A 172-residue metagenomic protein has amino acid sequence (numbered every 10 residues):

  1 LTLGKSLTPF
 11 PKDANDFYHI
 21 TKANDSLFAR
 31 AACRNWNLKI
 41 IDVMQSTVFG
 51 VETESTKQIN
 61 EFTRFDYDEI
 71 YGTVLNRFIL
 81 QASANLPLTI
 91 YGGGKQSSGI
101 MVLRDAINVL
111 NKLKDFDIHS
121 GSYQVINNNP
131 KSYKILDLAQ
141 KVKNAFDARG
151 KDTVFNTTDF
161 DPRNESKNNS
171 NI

Functional and structural regions predicted by a protein language model:
L1-L3, S55-I59, N168-N171: Short, flexible, mixed-charge acidic loops at enzyme active sites
L1-S46, V74-A84: Active-site Tyr-X1-5-Lys
S6, S46-V51, Q96-S97, K131: Active-site pre-Tyr helix/loop in NAD(P)-dependent dehydrogenases
D13, Y67-Y71, K131: Residue-level signature of the cytosolic catalytic core of signaling kinases
A23, W36-L38, V48-N76, L86 (+4 more regions): Glycine/proline-rich active-site loop of Rossmann-fold NAD(P)-dependent oxidoreductases
D25, Y71-V74, I135, N168: Conserved donor sugar-nucleotide recognition element shared by glycan-biosynthetic enzymes
R30, E52-S55, I135: Short, function-defining helix-loop hinge/capping sites that tune catalysis or transport
A82-I172: C-terminal substrate-binding subdomain of Rossmann-fold SDR/epimerase-dehydratase oxidoreductases
